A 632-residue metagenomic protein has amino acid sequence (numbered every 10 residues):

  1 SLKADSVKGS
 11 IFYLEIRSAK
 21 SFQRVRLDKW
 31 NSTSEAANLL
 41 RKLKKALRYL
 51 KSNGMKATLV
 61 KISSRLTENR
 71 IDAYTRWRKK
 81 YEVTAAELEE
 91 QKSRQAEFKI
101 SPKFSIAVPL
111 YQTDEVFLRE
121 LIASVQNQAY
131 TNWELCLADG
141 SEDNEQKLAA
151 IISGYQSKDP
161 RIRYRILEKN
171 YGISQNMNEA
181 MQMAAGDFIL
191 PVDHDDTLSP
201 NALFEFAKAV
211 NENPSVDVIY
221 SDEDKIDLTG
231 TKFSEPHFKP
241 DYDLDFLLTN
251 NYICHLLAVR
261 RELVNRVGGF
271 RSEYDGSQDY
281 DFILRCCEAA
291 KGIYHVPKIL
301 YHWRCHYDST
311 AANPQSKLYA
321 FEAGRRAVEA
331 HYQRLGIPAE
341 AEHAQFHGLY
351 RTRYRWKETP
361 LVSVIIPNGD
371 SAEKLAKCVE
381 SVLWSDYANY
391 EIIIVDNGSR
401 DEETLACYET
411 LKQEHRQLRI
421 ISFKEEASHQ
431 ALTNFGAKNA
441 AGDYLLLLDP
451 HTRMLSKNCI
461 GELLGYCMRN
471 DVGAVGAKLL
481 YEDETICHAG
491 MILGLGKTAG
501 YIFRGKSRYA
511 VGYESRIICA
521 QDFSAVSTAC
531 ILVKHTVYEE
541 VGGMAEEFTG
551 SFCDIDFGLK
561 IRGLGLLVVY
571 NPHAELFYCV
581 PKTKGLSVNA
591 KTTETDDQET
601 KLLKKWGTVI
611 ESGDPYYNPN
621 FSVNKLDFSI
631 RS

Functional and structural regions predicted by a protein language model:
S34-L39, K45-I100, K317-T359, D483 (+5 more regions): C-terminal, non-catalytic tails of nucleotide-sugar-dependent glycosyltransferases
A123-N132, E380-N389: Short, acidic, metal-binding catalytic loop of nucleotide-sugar glycosyltransferases
D139-A150, K169, D193, D396-C407 (+1 more regions): A conserved acidic beta->alpha catalytic loop
L167-A184, F423-A440: Glycine-rich, basic loop-to-helix element that forms the pyrophosphate-binding segment of sugar-nucleotide handling
I189, L445: Short aromatic/hydrophobic "clamp" motif used to bind/position activated sugar donors
N201-F233, S456-G496: Conserved donor NDP-sugar-binding/catalytic core segment of glycosyltransferases
F233-E262, Q430-A431, K438, G494-T536: A recurrent flexible, glycine/aromatic-enriched loop bordering the glycosyltransferase active site that acts as
L263, E273-I299, V328, C459-L463 (+3 more regions): A short, conserved alpha-helix in the catalytic core of glycosyltransferases
